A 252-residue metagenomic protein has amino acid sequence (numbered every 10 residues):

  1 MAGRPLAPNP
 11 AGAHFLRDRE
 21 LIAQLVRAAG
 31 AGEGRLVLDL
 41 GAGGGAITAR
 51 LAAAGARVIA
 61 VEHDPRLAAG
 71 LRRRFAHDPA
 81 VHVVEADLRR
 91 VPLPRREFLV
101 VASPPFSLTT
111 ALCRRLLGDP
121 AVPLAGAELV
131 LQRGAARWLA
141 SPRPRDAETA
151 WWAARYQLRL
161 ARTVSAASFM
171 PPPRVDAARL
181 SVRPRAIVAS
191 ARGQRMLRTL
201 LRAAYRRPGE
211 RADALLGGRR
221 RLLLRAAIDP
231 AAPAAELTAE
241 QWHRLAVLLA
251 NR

Functional and structural regions predicted by a protein language model:
M1-A203, R244-R252: Catalytic cores of RNA-modifying enzymes
R174, Y205-R252: Conserved Class I S-adenosyl-L-methionine
